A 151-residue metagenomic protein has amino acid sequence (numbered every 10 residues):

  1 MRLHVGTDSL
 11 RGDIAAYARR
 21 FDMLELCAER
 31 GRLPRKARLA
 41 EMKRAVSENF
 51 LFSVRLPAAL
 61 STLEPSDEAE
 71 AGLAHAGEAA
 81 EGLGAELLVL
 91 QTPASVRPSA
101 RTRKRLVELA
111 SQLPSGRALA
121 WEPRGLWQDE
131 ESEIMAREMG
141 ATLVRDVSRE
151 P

Functional and structural regions predicted by a protein language model:
M1-P151: Residues lining hydrophobic/aromatic ligand-binding pockets adjacent to catalytic sites
